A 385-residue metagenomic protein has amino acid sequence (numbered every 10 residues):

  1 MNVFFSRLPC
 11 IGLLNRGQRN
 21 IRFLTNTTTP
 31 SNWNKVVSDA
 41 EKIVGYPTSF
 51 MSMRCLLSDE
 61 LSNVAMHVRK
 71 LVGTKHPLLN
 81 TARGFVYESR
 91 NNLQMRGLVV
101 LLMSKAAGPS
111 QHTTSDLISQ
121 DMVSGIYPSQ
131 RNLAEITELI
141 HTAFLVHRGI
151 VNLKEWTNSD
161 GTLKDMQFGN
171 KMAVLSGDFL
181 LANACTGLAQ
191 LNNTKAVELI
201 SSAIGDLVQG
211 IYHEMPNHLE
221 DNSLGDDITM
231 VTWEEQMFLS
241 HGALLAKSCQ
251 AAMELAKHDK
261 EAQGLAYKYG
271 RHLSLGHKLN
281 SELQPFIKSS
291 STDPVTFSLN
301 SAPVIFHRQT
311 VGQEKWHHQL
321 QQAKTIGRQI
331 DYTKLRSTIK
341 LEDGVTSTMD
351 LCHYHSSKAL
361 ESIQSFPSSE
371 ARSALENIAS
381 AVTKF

Functional and structural regions predicted by a protein language model:
N2-M166, E214-I228, S356, I378-F385: Conserved N-terminal diphosphate/IPP-binding helix and adjacent helical/loop segment of trans-prenyltransferase domains
T28-N32, L102-Q111, S115-S119, L145-Q167 (+5 more regions): Acidic, Mg2+-coordinating active-site segments of isoprenoid diphosphate-utilizing enzymes
R54-L57, L61, Q130-L133, V197-I200 (+5 more regions): Hydrophobic packing residues in well-ordered alpha-helices of helical domains and bundles
A134-I136, A143, G177, A184 (+5 more regions): Small-residue hotspots
K171, I228-S240, T346: A short glycine-threonine-serine/GTX helix/turn-capping micro-motif
C185-S202, Q313, L320-Q321: Transmembrane helix-loop-helix
K334-F385: C-terminal charged capping/lid subdomain of soluble metabolic enzymes
